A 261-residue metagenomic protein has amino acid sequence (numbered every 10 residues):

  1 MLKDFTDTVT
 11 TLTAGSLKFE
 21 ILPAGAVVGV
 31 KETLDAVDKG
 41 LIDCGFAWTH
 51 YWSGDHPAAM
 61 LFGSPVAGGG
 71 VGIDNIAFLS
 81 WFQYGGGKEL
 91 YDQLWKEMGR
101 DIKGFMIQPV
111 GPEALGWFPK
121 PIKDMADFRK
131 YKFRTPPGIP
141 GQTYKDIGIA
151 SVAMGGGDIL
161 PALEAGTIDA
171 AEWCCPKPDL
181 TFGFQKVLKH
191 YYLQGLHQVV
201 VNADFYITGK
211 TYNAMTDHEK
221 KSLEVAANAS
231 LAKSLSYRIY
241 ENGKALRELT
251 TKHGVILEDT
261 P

Functional and structural regions predicted by a protein language model:
M1-F78, K96-P261: N-terminal secretory/targeting leader peptides
A77-S80, Y91: Divalent-metal coordination cores built from histidine and acidic residues
Y84-G99: Hinge/lid segment of periplasmic solute-binding proteins
